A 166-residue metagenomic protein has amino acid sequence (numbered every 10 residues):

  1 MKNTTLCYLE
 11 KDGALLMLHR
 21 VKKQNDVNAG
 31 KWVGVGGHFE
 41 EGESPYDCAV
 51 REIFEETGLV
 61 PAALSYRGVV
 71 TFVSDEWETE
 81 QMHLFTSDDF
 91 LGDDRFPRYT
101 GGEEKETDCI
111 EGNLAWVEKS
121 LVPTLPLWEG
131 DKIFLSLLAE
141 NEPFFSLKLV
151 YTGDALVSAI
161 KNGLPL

Functional and structural regions predicted by a protein language model:
M1-M17, V35-E40: Conserved N-terminal beta-strand and adjoining loop/helix that marks the start of the Nudix/MutT-like hydrolase domain
L16, Q24-N25, V73, L91: Flexible, glycine-rich phosphate/dinucleotide-binding loops and adjacent beta-alpha linkers at cofactor/substrate
K23-V27, E41: N-terminal first-folded block
D26-G30, E78: A conserved beta-turn-beta hairpin within the catalytic core of GNAT-like acetyltransferases that forms part
F39-A62, F72-L138, A159-L166: Unchanged
F144-L166: Acidic/histidine-enriched, glycine/proline-rich intrinsically disordered or flexible terminal extensions
